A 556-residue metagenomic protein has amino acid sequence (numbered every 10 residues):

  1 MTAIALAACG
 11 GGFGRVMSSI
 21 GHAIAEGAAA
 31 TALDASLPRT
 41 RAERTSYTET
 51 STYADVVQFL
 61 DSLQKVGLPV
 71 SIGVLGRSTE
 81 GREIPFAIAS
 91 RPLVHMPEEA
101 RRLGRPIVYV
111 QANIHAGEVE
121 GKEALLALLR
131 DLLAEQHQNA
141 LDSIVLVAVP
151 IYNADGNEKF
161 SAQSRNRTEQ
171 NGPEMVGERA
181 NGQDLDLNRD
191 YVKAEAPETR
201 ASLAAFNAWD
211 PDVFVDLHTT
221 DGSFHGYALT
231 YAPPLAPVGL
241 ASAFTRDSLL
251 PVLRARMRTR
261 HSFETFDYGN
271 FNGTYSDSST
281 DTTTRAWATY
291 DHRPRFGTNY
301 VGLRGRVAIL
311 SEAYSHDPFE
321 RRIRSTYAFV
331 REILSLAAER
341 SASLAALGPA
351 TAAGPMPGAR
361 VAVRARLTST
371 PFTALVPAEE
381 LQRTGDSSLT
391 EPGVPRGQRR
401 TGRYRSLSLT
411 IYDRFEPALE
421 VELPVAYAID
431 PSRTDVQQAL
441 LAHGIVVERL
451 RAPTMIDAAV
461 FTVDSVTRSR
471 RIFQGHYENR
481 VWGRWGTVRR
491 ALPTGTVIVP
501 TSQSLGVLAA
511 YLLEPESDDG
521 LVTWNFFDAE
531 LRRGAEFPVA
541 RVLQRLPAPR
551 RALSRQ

Functional and structural regions predicted by a protein language model:
M1-A8: Bacterial N-terminal signal peptides
C9-Q556: Structured catalytic-domain cores with a bias toward divalent-metal coordination
